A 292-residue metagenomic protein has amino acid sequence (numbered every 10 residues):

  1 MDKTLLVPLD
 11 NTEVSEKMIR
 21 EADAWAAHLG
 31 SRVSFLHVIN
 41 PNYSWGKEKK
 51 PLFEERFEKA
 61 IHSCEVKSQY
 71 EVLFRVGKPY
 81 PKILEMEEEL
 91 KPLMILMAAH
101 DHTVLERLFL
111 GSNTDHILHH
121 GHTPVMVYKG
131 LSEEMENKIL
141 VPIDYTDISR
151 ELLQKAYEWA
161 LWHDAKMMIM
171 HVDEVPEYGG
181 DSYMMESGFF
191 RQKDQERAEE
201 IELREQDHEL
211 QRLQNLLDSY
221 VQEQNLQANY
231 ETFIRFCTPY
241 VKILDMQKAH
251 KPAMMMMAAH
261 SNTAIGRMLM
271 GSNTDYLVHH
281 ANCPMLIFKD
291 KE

Functional and structural regions predicted by a protein language model:
M1, N42-W45, P51-E55, H62-I95 (+4 more regions): Structural beta-alpha unit
M1-E48, K138-E196, Q222-N229, A249-H250 (+1 more regions): Small/aliphatic-rich secondary-structure junction motif
T12, N40, G77, H102 (+5 more regions): Residue-level marker for beta-strand->alpha-helix junctions and adjacent short loops that shape enzyme
S34-L36, E71-R75, M126, M170 (+2 more regions): General small-molecule cofactor/ligand-binding pocket signal
Y80-E133, D245-E292: Gly/Ser-rich helix-loop-strand patches that form or flank binding pockets for ribonucleotide-derived cofactors
R191-Q211: A short acidic, glycine-rich active-site loop that binds or catalyzes chemistry on phosphate/adenosine moieties
